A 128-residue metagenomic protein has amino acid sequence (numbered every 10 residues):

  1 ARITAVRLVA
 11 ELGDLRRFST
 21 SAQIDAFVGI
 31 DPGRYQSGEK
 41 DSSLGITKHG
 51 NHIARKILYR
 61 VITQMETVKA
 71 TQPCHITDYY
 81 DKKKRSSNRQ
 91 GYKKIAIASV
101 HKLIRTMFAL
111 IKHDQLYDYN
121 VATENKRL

Functional and structural regions predicted by a protein language model:
R2-I3, R7-N88, Y92: Phosphate-backbone recognition surface of nucleic-acid-processing proteins
E39-K40, T77-L128: Low-complexity, acidic/Ser/Thr- and charged residue-rich accessory regions of DNA metabolism proteins
